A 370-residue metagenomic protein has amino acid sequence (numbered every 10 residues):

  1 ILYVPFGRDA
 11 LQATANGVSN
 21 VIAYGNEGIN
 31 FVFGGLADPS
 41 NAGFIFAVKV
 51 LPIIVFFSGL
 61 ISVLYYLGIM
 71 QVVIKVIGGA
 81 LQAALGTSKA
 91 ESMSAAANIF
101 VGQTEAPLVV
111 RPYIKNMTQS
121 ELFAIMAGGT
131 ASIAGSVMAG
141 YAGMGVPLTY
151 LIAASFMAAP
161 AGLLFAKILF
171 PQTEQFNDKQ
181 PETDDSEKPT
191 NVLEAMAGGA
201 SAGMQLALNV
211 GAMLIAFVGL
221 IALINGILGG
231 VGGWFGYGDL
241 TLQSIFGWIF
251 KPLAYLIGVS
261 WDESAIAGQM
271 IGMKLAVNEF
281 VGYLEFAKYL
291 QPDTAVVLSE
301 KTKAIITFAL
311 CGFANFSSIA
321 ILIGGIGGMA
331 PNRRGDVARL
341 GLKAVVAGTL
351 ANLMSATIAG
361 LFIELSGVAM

Functional and structural regions predicted by a protein language model:
I1-F31, L60-M70, F170, F217-G233: Structural signal for alpha-helical transmembrane segments and their membrane-water exit/capping regions in multi-pass
N16-A23, V72-G86, N98, P112 (+3 more regions): Short amphipathic alpha-helical coupling elements at transmembrane boundaries
N20-T87: Hydrophobic alpha-helical hairpins/lids featuring a short glycine-rich hinge
F33-A42, L81-Q82, A106-K115, S186-M204: Cytosolic juxtamembrane amphipathic/interface segments immediately preceding and feeding into a transmembrane helix
I74-V109, E174-A195, L240-W248, M270 (+1 more regions): Juxtamembrane inter-helical linkers in multi-pass membrane proteins
Q82-A142, A267-I358: Alpha-helical membrane segments and immediately flanking helix-loop junctions that form or couple to the substrate/ion
F156-L206: Long, contiguous bundles of hydrophobic transmembrane helices that form the permeation core of multi-pass
S201-T294: Transmembrane helical segments that form the transport core of multi-pass membrane transport proteins
